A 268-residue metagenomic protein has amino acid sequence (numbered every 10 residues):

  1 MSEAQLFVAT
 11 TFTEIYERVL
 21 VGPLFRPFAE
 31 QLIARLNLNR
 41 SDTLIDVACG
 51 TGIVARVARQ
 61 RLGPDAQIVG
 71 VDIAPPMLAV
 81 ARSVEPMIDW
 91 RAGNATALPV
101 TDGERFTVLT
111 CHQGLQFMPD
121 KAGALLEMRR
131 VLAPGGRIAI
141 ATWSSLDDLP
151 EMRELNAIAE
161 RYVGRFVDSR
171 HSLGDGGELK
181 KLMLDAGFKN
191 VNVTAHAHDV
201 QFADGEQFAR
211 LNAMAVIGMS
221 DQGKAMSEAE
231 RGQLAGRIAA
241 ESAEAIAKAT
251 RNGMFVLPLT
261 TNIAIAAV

Functional and structural regions predicted by a protein language model:
E3-F7, T51-I53, S172-V268: Conserved Class I S-adenosyl-L-methionine
T10-P23: Class I SAM-dependent methyltransferase Rossmann-like catalytic core, especially the SAM/SAH-binding loop
G22-D42, V57: Conserved alpha-helix/loop element of class I SAM-dependent methyltransferases that forms part of the SAM/SAH-binding
T43-L98, G123: Class I SAM-dependent methyltransferase SAM/SAH-binding core
T96-L109: A short acidic, Gly/Pro-enriched loop at the edge of an enzyme's catalytic core that lines a small-molecule cofactor
T107-K121, S144: A short SAM/SAH-binding and catalytic strip from SAM-dependent methyltransferases
A122-R137: A short glycine-rich, Lys/Arg-flanked "PGG" loop and its adjoining helix->strand segment in the class I
R137-R165: Conserved class I S-adenosyl-L-methionine
